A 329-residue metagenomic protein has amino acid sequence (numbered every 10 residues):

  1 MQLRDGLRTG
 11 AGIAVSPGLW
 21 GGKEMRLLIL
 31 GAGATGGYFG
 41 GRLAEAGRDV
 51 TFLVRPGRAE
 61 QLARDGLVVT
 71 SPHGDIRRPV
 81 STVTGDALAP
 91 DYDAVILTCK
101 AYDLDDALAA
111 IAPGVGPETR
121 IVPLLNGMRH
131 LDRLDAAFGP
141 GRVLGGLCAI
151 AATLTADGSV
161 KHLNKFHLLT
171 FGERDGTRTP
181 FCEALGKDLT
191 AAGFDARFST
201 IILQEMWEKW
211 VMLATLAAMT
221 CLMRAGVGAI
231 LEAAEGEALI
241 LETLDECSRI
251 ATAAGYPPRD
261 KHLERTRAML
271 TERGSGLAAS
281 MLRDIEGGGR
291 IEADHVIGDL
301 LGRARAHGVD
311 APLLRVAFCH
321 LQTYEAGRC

Functional and structural regions predicted by a protein language model:
L3: Cationic, low-complexity basic patches in intrinsically disordered or flexible, solvent-exposed regions
T9-A14: Ala/Thr-enriched low-complexity intrinsically disordered regions
S16-D75: NAD(P)+-binding Rossmann beta1-loop-alpha1 motif at the extreme N-terminus of oxidoreductases
G22, L241-C329: NAD(P)-dependent Rossmann-like dehydrogenase/reductase catalytic/cofactor-binding core
G74-V160: Rossmann-like NAD(P)(H) cofactor-binding subdomain of soluble oxidoreductases
P113-G114, A137-R142, D157-K209, A214 (+1 more regions): Internal alpha-helical scaffold of NAD(P)-dependent oxidoreductase catalytic cores
